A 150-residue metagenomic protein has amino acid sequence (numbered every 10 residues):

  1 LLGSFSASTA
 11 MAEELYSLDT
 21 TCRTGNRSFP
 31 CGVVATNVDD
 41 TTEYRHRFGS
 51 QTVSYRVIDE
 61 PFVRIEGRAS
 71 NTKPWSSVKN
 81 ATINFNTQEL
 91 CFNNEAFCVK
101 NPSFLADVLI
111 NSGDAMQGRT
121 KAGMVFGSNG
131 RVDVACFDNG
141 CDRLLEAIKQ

Functional and structural regions predicted by a protein language model:
L1-S4: Bacterial N-terminal signal peptides
A7-T9: N-terminal signal peptide c-region/cleavage motif recognized by signal peptidases
A12-Q150: Cysteine-centric segments in proteins
